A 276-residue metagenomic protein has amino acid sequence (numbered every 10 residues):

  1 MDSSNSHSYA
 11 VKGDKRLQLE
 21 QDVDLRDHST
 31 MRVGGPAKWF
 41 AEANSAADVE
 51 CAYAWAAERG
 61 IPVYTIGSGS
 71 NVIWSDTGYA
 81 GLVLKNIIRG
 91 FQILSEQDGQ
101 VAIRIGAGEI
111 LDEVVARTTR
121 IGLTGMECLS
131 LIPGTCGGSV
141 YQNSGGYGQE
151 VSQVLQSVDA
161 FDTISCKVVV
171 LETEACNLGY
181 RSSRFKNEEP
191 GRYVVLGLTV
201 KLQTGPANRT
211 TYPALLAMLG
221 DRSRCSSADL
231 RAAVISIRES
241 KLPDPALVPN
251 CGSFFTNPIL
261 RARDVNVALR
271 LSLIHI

Functional and structural regions predicted by a protein language model:
S3-S4: Serine residues within intrinsically disordered or low-complexity segments
H7-Q156, D162-I164: Anion-binding (especially nucleotide phosphate/pyrophosphate-binding) glycine-rich loop and adjoining beta-alpha core
L19-Q21, D27-V33, V72, V168-I274: Phosphate/pyrophosphate- and phosphate-bearing ligand-binding catalytic cores of soluble enzymes
N44, I87, F161, T199-Q203 (+1 more regions): Solvent-exposed residues in well-ordered beta-strands and their adjoining turns, especially edge/terminal strands
